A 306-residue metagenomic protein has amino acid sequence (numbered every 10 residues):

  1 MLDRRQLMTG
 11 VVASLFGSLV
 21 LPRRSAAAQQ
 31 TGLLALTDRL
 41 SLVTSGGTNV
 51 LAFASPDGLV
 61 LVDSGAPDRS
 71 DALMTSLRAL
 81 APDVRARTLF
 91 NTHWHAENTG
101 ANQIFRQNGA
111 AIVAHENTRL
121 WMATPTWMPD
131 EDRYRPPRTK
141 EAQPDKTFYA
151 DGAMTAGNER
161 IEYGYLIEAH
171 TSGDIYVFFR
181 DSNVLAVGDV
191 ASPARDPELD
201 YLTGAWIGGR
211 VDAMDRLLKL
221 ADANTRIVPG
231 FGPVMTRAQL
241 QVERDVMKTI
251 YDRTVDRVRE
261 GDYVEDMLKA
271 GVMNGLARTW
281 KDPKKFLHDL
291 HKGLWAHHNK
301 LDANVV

Functional and structural regions predicted by a protein language model:
M1-L15: N-terminal secretory signal peptides and thylakoid transit peptides that target proteins across membranes
S18-R24: C-terminal segment of classical bacterial N-terminal signal peptides
A27-A28: Boundary at the C-terminal end of the N-terminal hydrophobic targeting segment
G32-L77, V177-D189: Conserved beta-strand hairpin/beta-sheet module of binuclear metal-dependent hydrolase folds, prominently
R39, F53, D63, H93 (+8 more regions): Divalent metal-coordination and catalytic microenvironments
G58-L59, A66-D68, A153, R160 (+2 more regions): Metallo-beta-lactamase
A79-A153, S172: Active-site HxH/HxHxD metal-binding segment of metal-dependent hydrolases
V264-V306: C-terminal regulatory/interaction regions
